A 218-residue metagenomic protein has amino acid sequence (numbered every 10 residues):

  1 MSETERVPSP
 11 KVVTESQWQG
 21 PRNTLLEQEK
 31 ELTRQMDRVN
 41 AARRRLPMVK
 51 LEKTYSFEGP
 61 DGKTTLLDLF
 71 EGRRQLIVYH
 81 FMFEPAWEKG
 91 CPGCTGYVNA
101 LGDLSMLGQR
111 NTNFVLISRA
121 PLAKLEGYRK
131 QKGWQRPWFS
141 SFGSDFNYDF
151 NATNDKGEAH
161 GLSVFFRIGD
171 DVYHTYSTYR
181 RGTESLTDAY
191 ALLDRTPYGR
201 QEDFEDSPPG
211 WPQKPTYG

Functional and structural regions predicted by a protein language model:
M1-L76, F81-R110, G127-K130, P137 (+1 more regions): Non-globular targeting/processing and membrane-anchoring segments
Q109-L125: Catalytic nucleophile loop
